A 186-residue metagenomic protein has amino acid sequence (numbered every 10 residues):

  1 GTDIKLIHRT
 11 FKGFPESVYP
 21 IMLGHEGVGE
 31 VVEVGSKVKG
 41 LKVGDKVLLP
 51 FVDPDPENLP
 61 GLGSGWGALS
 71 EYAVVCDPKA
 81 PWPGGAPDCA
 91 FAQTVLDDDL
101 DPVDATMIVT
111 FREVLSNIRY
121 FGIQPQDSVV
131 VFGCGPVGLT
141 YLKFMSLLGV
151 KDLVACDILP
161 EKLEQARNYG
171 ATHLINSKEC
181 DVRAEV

Functional and structural regions predicted by a protein language model:
G1-L23, P83-F91, L174: Short N-terminal strand-loop motif that marks the start of NAD(P)H/FAD-dependent oxidoreductase cofactor-binding domains
T10-P54, G65-G67: Glycine-rich beta-strand-centered segment in the early N-terminal region that forms part of a ligand/cofactor-binding
E26, D45-K46, Y72, S128 (+1 more regions): Residue-level marker of beta-strand positions
D55-S128, F132: NAD(P)H dinucleotide-binding glycine-rich loop of Rossmann-like/cofactor-binding domains, especially the beta1-alpha1
T94-L96, V131-C134, S146-V186: Adenosine-nucleotide cofactor-binding segment
E113, P136-V137, M145: Hydrophobic/small residue at the entry helix of a nucleotide-binding pocket
R119, K143-L147: Short, well-ordered alpha-helices that flank and scaffold nucleotide-derived cofactor binding pockets
